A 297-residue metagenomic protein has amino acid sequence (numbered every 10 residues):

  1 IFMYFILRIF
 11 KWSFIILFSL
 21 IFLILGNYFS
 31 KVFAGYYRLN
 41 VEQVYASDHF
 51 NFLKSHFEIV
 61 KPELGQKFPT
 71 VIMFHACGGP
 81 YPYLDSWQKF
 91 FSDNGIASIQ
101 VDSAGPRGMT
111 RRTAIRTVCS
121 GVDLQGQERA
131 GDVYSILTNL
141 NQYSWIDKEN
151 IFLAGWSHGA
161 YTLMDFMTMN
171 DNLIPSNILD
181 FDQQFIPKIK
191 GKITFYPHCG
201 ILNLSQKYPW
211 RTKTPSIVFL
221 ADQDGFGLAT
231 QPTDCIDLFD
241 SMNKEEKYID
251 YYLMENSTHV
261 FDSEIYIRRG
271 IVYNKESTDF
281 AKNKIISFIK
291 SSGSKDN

Functional and structural regions predicted by a protein language model:
F2-I21: N-terminal Sec-pathway targeting helices
I24-Q66: N-terminal cap/lid segment of alpha/beta-hydrolase-fold proteins
D48-E58, Q66-I146, S263-I267: Serine-hydrolase catalytic machinery in alpha/beta-hydrolase-like enzymes
A76-P80, A104-G108, S157-A160, P197-L202 (+2 more regions): Solvent-exposed loop/turn segments at secondary-structure junctions within structured extracellular/periplasmic domains
Q100, G155, V218-L220: Hydrophobic residues in well-ordered beta-strands that form the structural core
E128-R211: Primarily recognizes the serine-hydrolase "nucleophile elbow" in alpha/beta-hydrolase and SGNH/GDSL folds
I178-E245, D250: The feature captures the conserved acid-bearing segment of alpha/beta-hydrolase catalytic domains
E246-N297: C-terminal catalytic histidine-bearing segment of alpha/beta-hydrolase fold enzymes
